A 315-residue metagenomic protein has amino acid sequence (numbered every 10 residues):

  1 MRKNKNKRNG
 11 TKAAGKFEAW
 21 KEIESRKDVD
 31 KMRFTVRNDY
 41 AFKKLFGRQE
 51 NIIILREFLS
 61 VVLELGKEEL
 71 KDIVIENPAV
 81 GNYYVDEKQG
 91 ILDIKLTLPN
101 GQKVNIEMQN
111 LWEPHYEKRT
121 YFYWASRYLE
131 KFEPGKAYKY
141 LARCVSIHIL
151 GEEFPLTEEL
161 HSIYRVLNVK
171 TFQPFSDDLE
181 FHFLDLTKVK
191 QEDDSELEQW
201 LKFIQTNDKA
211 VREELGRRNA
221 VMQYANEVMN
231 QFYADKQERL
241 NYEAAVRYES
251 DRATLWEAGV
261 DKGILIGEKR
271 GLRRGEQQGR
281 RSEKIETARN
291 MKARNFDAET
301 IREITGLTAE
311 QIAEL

Functional and structural regions predicted by a protein language model:
M1-E180, T187-E192, A258, I266: Accessory alpha/beta interaction modules
R2-M32, V104-Q109, L201-L315: Short, charged alpha-helical interaction segments and adjacent helix-coil junctions
G66, N77, N168, D185 (+3 more regions): Short, solvent-exposed coil/turn linker segments
S176, F183, V189-V211: Compact structured core domains
